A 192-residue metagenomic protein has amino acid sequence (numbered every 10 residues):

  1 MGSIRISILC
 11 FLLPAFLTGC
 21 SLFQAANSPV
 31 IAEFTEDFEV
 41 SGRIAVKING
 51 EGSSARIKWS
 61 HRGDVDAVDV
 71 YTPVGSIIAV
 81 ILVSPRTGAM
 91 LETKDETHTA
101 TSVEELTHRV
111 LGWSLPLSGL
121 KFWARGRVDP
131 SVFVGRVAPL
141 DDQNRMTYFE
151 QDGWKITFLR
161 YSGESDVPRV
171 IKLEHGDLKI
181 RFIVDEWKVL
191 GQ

Functional and structural regions predicted by a protein language model:
M1-F11: Bacterial N-terminal signal peptides that target proteins for export
P14-D37: Bacterial Sec signal peptide processing site at the extreme N-terminus
S21, R43-V46, M90: Charge-rich amphipathic alpha-helical interaction elements
D37-I78: Post-signal-peptide N-terminal segment of Sec-exported extracytoplasmic proteins
I57-S60, V80-V83, F158-S162, E186: Extended lipid/amphipathic-ligand handling interfaces
V65-P116: An acidic-aromatic
K94-D152: Flexible, processing/modification-adjacent segments and terminal tails in exported/periplasmic/extracellular proteins
G126-Q192: Gly/Pro-enriched, hydrophobic low-complexity segments that function as extracytoplasmic propeptides/linkers
